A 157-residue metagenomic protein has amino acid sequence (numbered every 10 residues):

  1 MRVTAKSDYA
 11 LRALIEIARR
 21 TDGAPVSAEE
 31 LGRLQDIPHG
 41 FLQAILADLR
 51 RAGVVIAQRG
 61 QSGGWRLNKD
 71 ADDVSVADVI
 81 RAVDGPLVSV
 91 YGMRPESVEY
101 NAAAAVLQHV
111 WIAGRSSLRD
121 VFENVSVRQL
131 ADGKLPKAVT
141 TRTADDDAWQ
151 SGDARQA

Functional and structural regions predicted by a protein language model:
A10-D22: Short amphipathic alpha-helical interface segments
R19-D22, R33, R51: The C-terminal cap of the DNA-recognition helix in HTH/winged-HTH DNA-binding domains, marking the helix-to-coil
V26-D36: A short alpha-helical element within helix-turn-helix/winged-helix DNA-binding domains across DNA-binding proteins
P38-F41: Short coil turns linking two alpha-helices in DNA-binding domains
I45-A52: Basic amphipathic alpha-helical segments that dock to polyanions
G53-N68: Beta-hairpin "wing" of winged helix-turn-helix
A71-E96, Q108, I112-R115: Conserved segment of winged-helix/HTH DNA-binding domains
P95-A157: C-terminal regulatory/oligomerization modules of transcriptional regulators
